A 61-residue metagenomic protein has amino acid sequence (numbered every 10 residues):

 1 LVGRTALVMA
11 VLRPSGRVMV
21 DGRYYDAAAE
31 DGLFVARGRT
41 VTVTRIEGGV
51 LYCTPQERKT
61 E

Functional and structural regions predicted by a protein language model:
L1-E61: Terminal membrane-proximal soluble interaction domains of membrane-associated proteins
